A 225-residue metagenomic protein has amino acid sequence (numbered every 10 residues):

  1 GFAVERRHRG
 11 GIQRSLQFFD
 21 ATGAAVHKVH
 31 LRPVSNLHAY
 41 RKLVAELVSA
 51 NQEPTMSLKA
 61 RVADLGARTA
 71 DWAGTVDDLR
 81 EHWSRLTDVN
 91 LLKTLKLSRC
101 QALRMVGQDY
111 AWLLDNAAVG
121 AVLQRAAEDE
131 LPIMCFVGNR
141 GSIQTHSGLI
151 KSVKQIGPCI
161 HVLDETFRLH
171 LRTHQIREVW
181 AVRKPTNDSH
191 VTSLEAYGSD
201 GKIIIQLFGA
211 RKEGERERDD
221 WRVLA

Functional and structural regions predicted by a protein language model:
G1-A3, W112-A121, H174-V182: Charged, amphipathic alpha-helical segments
G1-L92, E195-Y197: Hydrophobic, ordered structural segments
F2-R9, V122-A127, S147-K154, V182-T186: Short linear motifs in intrinsically disordered
G10-R14, E128-L131, Q155-I156, S189-V191: A short, compositionally biased
P33-N36, V48, L86, M105-D109 (+5 more regions): Extended interaction regions within the primary functional domain
M56-S147, D164-T166, H170: Surface-exposed interaction/gating patches
V137-I143, I150, K154-A225: C-terminal functional regions that serve as terminal interaction/effector modules
